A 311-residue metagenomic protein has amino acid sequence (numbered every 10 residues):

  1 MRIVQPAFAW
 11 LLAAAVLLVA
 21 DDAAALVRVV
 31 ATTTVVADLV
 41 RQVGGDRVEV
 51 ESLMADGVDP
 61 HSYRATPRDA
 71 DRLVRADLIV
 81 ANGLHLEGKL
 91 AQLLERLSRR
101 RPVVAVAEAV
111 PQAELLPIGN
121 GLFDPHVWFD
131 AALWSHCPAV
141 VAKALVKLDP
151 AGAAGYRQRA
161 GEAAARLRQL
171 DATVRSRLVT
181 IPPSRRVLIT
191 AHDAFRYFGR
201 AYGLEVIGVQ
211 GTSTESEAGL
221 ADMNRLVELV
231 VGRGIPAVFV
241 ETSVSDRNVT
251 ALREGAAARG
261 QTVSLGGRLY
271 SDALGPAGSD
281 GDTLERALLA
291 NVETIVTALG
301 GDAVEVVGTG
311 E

Functional and structural regions predicted by a protein language model:
M1, A14, V30-A31: A detector of low-complexity, intrinsically disordered, Ser/Thr/Gly/Pro/Ala-rich segments
M1-L11: Bacterial N-terminal signal peptides that target proteins for export
V4-P6, V16, G121: Hydrophobic alpha-helical context, especially transmembrane and signal-peptide helices
L11-L12, N120: Residue-level detector of transmembrane insertion/anchoring sites
L12, V16-L18: Hydrophobic core
A20-D22: N-terminal signal peptide c-region/cleavage motif recognized by signal peptidases
A24-E311: Extracytoplasmic metal-acquisition and chelation regions
